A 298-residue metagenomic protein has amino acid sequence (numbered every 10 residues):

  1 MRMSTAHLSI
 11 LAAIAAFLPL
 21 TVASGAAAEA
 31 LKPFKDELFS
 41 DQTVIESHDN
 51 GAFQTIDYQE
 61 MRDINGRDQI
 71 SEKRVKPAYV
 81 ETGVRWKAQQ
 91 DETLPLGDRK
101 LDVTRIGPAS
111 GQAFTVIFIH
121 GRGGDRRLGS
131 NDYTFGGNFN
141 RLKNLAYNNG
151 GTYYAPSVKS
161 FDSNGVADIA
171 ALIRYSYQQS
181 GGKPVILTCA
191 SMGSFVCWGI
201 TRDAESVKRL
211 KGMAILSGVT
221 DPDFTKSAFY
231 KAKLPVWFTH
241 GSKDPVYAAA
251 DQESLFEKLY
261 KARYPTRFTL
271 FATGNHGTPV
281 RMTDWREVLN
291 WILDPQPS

Functional and structural regions predicted by a protein language model:
D57-S110: N-terminal cap/lid segment of alpha/beta-hydrolase-fold proteins
G97-L145: Short, surface-exposed "cap/lid" segments of acyl-processing enzymes
F139-F161: Conserved alpha/beta-hydrolase
K159-S180: Alpha/beta-hydrolase active-site loop
Y177-Q179, P184-A232: Primarily recognizes the serine-hydrolase "nucleophile elbow" in alpha/beta-hydrolase and SGNH/GDSL folds
A232, W237-H240, D244: Short beta-strand/loop motif that positions the catalytic acidic residue of the alpha/beta-hydrolase fold
A248-K258: Short alpha-helix in the alpha/beta-hydrolase fold that links the catalytic acid
P265-S298: C-terminal catalytic histidine-bearing segment of alpha/beta-hydrolase fold enzymes
